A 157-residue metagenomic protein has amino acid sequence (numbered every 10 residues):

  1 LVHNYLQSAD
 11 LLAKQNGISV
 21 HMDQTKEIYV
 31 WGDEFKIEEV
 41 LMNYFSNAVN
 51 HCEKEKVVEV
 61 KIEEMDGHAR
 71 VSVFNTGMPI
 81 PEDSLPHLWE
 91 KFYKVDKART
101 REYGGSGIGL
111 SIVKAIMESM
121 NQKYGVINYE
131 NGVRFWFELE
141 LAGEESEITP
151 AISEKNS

Functional and structural regions predicted by a protein language model:
K14, S19-I28: Conserved catalytic submotifs in the C-terminal HATPase_c
I37-E38: A residue-level detector for a conserved hydrophobic packing site within the catalytic ATP-binding domain
A48-V49: Short helix-loop "hinge" at the ATP-lid/N-box region of the Bergerat-fold HATPase_c
E55-G67: Short beta-strand/loop element within the Bergerat-fold HATPase_c
I80-K94, I152: Short conserved segment of the HATPase_c
G104, G109, V113: Short alpha-helical Gxxx[C/S/T] motif in the catalytic ATP-binding
N121-Q122: Conserved glycine-rich
